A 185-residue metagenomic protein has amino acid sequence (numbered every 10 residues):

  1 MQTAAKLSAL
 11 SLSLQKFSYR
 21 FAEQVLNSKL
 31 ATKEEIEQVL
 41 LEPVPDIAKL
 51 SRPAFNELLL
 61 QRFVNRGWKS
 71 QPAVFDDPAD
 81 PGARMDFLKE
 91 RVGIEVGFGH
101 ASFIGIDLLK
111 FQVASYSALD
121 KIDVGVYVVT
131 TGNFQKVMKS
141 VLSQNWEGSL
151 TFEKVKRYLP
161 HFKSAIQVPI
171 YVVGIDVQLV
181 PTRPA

Functional and structural regions predicted by a protein language model:
M1-D77: Acidic-basic catalytic patches of nuclease active cores, encompassing PD-(D/E)XK and other metal-cofactor nuclease
A83-G93, A118: Active-site beta-strand-loop-beta-strand hairpin of nuclease catalytic cores that positions key catalytic residues
R91, F98-H100, D176: Short, flexible loop/turn elements at secondary-structure junctions
V96-K110: Active-site-adjacent loop/helix micro-motif of nuclease/hydrolase catalytic cores
L108-S115, K156: Short, well-ordered amphipathic alpha-helices
A114-K121, H161-A165: Arginine/glycine-rich "motif VI" loop of SF2 helicases in the C-terminal RecA-like domain
D120-T131: Conserved beta-strand signature within the Rossmann-like core of class I S-adenosyl-L-methionine
T131-A185: Domain-level recognition of nuclease-like catalytic cores that cleave nucleotide substrates
